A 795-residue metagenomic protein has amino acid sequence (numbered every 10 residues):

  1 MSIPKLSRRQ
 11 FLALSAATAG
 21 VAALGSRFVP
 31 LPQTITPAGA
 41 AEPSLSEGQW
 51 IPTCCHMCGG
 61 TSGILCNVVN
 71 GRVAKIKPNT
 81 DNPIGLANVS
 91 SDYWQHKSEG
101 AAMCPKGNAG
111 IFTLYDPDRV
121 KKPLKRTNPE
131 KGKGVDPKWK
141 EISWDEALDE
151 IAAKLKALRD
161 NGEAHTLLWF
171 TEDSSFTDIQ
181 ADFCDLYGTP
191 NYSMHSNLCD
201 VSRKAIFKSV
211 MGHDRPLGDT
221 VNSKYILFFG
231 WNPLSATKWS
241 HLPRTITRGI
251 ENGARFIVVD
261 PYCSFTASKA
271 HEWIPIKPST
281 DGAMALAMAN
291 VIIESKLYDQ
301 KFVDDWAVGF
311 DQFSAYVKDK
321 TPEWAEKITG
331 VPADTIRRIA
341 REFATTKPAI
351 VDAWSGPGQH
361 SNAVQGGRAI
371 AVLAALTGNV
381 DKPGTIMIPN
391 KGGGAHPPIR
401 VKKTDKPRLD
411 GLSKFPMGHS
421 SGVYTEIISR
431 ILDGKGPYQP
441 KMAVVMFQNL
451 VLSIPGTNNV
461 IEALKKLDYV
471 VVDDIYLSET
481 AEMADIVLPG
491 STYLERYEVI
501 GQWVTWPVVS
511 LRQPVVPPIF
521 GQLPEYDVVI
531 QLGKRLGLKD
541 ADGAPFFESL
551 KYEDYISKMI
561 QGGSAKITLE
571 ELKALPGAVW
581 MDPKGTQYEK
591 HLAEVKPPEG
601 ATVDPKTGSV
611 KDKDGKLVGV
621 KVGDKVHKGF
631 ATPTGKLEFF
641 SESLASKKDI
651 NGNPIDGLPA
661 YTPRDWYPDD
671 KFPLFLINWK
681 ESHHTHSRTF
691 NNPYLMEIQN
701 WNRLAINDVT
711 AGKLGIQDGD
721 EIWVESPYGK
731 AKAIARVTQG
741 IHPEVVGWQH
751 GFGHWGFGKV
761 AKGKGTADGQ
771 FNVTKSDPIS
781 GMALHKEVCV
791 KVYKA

Functional and structural regions predicted by a protein language model:
S2, Q180-I246, N252-V259, T266 (+4 more regions): Extended redox/cofactor-interaction regions of prokaryotic respiratory oxidoreductases
S2-S295, D319, P332, Q531 (+4 more regions): N-terminal export/assembly segments and adjacent metallocofactor-ligating motifs of anaerobic energy-metabolism
K122, R126-E146, L297-A333, V515-G619 (+4 more regions): N-terminal leader/propeptide and maturation segments of large enzyme subunits in energy/redox metabolism and hydrolases
V135, F229-W231, K269-A270, D319-W324 (+2 more regions): Flexible glycine/proline-enriched surface loops and loop-helix/loop-strand junctions
G162-T166, Y298-V303, I350, D381-I388 (+1 more regions): Flexible, glycine/charged-enriched surface loops at secondary-structure junctions
L217, L494-P518, V528-V529, G533-L538 (+1 more regions): Glycine/threonine-rich phosphate-binding loop and adjacent beta-strand/alpha-helix elements that clamp
M288, A307-Y424: Active-site phosphate/pyrophosphate-binding segments
P524-A578, S687-A705, V709-A795: Long, contiguous, secondary-structure-rich segments that constitute the structural scaffold of globular domains
